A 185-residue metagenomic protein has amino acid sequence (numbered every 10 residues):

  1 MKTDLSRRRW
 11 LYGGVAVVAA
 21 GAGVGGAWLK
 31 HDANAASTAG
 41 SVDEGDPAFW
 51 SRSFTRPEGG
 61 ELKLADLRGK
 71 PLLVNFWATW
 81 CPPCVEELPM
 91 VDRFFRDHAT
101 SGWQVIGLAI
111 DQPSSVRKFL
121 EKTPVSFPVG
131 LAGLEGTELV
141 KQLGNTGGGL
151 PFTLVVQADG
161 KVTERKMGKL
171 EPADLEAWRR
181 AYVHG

Functional and structural regions predicted by a protein language model:
M1-S51: N-terminal targeting signals for export/organelle localization
S51-L72: A short beta-strand-turn-helix
R52, F76-W77, F119, F127: Conserved hydrophobic/aromatic "anchor" residues that stabilize well-ordered secondary structure elements
L67-K70, T100, S126: Active-site acidic short loop of glycosyltransferases
N75-C81, I110: Aromatic-flanked redox-active Cys/Sec active sites in thiol-based oxidoreductases, especially the WC-centered
T79-E86, F152: C-type cytochrome heme c attachment motif
E86-P124, L134-K141: Structural microenvironment flanking redox-active thiols in thiol-disulfide oxidoreductases
K122-V125, G133-R180: Thiol/disulfide oxidoreductase modules built on the thioredoxin-like
